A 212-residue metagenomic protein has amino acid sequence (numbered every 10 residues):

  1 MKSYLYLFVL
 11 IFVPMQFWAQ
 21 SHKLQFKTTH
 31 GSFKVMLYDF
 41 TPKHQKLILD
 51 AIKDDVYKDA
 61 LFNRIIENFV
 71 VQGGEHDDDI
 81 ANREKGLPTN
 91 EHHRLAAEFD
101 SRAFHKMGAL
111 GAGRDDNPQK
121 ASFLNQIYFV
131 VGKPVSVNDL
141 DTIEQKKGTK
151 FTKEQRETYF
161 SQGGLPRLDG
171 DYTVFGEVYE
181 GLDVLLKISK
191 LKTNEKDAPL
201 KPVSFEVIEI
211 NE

Functional and structural regions predicted by a protein language model:
M1-S21: Bacterial Sec-dependent N-terminal signal peptides
W18-E212: Cyclophilin-like peptidyl-prolyl cis-trans isomerases
